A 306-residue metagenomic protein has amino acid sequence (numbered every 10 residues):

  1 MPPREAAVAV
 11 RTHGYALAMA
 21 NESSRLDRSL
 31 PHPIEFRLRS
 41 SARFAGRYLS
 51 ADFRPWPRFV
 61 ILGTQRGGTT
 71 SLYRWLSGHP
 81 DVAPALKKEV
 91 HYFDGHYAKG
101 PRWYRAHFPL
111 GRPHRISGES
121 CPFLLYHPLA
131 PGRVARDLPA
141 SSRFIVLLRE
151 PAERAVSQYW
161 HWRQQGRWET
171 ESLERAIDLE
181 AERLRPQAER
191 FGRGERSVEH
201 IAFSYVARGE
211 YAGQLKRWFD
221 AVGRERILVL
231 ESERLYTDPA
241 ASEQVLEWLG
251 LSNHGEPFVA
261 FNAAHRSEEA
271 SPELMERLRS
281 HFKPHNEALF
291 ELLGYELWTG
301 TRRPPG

Functional and structural regions predicted by a protein language model:
M1-A18: N-terminal amphipathic/basic-hydrophobic helices that include classical n-h-c signal peptides and signal-anchor
H13-Y126, D137-F144, R154-V198, P305-G306: PAPS-dependent sulfotransferase catalytic core
A20-E22, K87, P151, G213-A288 (+1 more regions): The conserved 3'-phosphoadenosine-5'-phosphosulfate
A98-L110, W168-A240, Q244, S252 (+2 more regions): PAPS-dependent sulfotransferase catalytic domain
L125-A130, L289: Extended catalytic core of nucleotide-activated donor transferases of GT-like folds
A130-V134, R217: A short acidic, amphipathic alpha-helical/loop segment
F144-V146, V229: Structural beta-sheet core signal
